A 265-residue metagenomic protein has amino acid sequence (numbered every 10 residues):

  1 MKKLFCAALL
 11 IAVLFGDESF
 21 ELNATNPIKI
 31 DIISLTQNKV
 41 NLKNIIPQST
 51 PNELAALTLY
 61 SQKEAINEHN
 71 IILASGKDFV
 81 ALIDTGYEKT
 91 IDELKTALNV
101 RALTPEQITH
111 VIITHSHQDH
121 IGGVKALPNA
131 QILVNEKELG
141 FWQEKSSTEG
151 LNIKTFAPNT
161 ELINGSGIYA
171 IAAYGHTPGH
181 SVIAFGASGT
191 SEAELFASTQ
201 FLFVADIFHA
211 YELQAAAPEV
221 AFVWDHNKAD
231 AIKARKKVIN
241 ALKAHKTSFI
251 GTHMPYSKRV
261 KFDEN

Functional and structural regions predicted by a protein language model:
L4-A12: Sec-dependent N-terminal signal peptides
G16-K77, K261-E264: Zn-dependent metallo-beta-lactamase
E18-T25, T96, V100-L103, Q107 (+3 more regions): Metallo-beta-lactamase
S34-Q37, T85-K89: A mature extracytoplasmic/lumenal domain signature
V80, Q131, Q200-L202: Hydrophobic "anchor" residues on beta-strands that sit immediately upstream of conserved functional sites
Y87-E88, Q118, E138, F208-H209 (+1 more regions): Short, glycine/acidic-enriched loop or turn micro-motifs at the edges of active sites
Q107-D119: Metallo-beta-lactamase
N159, G167, I171-Y174, P178-F262: Metallo-beta-lactamase
